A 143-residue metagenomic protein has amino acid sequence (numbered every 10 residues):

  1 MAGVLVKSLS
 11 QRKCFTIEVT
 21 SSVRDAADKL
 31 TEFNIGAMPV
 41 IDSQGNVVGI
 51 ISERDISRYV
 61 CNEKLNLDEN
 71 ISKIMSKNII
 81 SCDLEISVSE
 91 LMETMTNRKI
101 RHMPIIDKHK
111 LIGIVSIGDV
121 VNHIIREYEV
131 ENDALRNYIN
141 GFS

Functional and structural regions predicted by a protein language model:
M1-R12, S52-T96, I117-S143: Tandem CBS (Bateman) regulatory domains
A2, A26-A27, A37, A134: A sequence-composition feature that detects small, non-aromatic residues
K13-T16, N46-V47, S81, K110: Short, flexible active-site loop motifs that bind/organize anionic cofactors or intermediates
I17-N34, I41, S81-K99, I106 (+1 more regions): The conserved cystathionine-beta-synthase
D25, K77-N78, R101-G113, Y138-S143: Short flexible/disordered coil segments
L30-F33, M38-R54, M95, M103-G118: A glycine-centered beta-loop-beta connector
